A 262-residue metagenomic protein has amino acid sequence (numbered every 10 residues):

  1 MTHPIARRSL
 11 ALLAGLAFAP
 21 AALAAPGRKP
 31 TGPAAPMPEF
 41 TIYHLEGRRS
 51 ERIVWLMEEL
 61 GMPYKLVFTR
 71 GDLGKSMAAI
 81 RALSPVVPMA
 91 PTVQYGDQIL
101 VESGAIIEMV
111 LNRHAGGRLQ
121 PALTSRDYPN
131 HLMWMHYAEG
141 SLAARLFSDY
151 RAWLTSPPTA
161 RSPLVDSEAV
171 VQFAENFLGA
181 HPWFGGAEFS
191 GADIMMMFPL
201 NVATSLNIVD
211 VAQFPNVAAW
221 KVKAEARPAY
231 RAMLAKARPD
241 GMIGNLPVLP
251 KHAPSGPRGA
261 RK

Functional and structural regions predicted by a protein language model:
T2-A17: N-terminal secretory signal peptides and thylakoid transit peptides that target proteins across membranes
A19-A22: N-terminal signal peptide c-region/cleavage motif recognized by signal peptidases
A25-P26: Boundary of Sec targeting at the N-terminus
K29-R161: GST-like domain detector, emphasizing the conserved glutathione-binding G-site in the N-terminal thioredoxin-like
W134-A226: GST-like fold's C-terminal all-alpha helical module
R227, A232-M233: A late-sequence structural motif
A237-K262: Acidic/histidine-enriched, glycine/proline-rich intrinsically disordered or flexible terminal extensions
